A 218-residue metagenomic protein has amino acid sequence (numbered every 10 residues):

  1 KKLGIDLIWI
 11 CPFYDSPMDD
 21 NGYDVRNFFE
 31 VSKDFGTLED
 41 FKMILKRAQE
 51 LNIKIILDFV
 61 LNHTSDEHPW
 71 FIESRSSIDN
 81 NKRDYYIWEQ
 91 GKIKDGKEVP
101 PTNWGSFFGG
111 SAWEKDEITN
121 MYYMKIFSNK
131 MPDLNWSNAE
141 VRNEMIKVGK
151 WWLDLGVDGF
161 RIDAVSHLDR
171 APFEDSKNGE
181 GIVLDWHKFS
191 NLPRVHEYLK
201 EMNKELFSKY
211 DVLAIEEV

Functional and structural regions predicted by a protein language model:
K1-K150, D154, H167-V218: Acidic/aromatic-lined carbohydrate-recognition and catalytic surfaces of CAZymes acting on diverse glycans
I8, F160-I162: Hydrophobic residues within beta-strands of alpha/beta enzymes
V157: Conserved protein kinase catalytic-loop anchor
